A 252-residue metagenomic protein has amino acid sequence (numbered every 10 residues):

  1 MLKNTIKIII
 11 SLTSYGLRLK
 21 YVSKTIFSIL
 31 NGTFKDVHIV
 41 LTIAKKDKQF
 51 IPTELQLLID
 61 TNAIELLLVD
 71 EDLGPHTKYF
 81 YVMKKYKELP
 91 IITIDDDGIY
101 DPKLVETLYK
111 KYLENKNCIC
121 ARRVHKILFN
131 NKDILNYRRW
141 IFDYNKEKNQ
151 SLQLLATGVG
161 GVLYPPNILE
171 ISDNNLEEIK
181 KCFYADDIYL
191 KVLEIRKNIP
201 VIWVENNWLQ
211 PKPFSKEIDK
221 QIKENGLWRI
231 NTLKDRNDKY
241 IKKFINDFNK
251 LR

Functional and structural regions predicted by a protein language model:
M1-I6, K20-T25, E177-R252: C-terminal catalytic/acceptor-binding lobe
K7, D36-H38, P90, P200: Residues at the starts of beta-strands that form the adenosine-phosphate
I9-L17, G32, I43: A conserved hydrophobic helix/loop-capping motif in glycosyltransferases and polysaccharide synthases
I10-L12, L41, T93, W203: Structural beta-sheet core signal
T25-V37: Short, acidic, metal-binding catalytic loop of nucleotide-sugar glycosyltransferases
T42-L89: Active-site-proximal specificity loops/subdomain of glycosyltransferases
V82, I99-L176: Conserved catalytic core of nucleotide-sugar-dependent glycosyltransferases
L89-I99: Short beta-strand-to-loop acidic/aromatic patch adjacent to the donor-nucleotide binding site
